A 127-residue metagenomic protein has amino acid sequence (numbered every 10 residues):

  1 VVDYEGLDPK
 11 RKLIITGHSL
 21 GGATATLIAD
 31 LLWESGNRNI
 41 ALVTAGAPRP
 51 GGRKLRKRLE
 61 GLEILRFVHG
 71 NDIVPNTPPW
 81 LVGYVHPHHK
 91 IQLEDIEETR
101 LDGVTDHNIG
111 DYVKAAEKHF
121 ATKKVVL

Functional and structural regions predicted by a protein language model:
V1-T16, L20-L127: Non-catalytic, mobile gating and regulatory segments of ester bond hydrolases
